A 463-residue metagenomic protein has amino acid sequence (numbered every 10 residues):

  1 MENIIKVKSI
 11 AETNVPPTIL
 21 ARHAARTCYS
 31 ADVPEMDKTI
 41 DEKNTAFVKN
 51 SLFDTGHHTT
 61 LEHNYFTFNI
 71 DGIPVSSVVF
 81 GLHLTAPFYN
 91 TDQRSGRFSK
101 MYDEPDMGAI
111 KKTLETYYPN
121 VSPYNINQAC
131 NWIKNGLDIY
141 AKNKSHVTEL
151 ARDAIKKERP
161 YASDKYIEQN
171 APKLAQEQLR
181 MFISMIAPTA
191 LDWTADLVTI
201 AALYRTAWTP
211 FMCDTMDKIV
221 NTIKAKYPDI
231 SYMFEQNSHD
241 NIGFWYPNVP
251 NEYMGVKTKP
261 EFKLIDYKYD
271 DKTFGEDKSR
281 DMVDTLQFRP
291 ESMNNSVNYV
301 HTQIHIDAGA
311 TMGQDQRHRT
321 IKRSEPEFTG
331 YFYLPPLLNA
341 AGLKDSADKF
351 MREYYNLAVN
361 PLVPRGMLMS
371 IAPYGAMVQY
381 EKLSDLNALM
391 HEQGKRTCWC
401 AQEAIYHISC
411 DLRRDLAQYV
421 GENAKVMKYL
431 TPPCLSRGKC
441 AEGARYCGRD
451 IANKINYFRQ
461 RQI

Functional and structural regions predicted by a protein language model:
M1-I463: A conserved ligand/cofactor-binding region detector
